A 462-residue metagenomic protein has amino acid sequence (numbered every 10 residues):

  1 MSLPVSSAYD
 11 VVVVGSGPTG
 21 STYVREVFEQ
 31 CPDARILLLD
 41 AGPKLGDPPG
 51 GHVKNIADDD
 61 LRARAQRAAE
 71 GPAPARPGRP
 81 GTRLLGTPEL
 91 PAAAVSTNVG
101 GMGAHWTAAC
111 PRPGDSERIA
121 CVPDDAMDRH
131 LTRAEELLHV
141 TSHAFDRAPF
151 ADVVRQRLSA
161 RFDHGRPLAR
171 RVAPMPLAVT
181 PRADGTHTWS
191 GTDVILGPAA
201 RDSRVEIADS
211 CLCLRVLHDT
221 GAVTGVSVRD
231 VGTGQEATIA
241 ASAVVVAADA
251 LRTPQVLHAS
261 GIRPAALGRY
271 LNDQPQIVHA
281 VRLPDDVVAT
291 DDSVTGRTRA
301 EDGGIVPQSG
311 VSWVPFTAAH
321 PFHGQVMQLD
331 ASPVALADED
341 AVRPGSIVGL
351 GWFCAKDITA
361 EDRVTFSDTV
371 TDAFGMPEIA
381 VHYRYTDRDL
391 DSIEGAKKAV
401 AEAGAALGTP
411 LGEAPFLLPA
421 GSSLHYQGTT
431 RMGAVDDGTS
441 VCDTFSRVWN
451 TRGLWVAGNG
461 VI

Functional and structural regions predicted by a protein language model:
L3-T19, L37: Beta1/beta-strand and adjacent pyrophosphate-binding region of the FAD-binding site in flavoprotein oxidoreductases
T19, P43-K44, A104, P111 (+10 more regions): Short, glycine-/Ser/Thr-/acidic-enriched flexible segments
E26-N55, V216, S227-T298, G458: Glycine-rich loop(s) and the adjacent beta-strand/alpha-helix scaffold that form part
G50, A57-R147, G351-A360, V364 (+1 more regions): Redox-cofactor-proximal catalytic regions of oxidoreductases
G78-A93, M102, P264-Y270, P275-I379 (+4 more regions): FAD cofactor-binding and catalytic pocket of flavoenzymes
C110-E117, V122-R215, P419-H425, R431: Conserved redox-cofactor binding core of oxidoreductases
P174-P176, A208-D209, L214-A222, I379-I462: A glycine-rich dinucleotide-binding beta-alpha-beta segment and adjacent secondary-structure elements that constitute
G225-D230, G351-F353, R431: Short beta-strand segments that buttress and anchor functional surface loops
